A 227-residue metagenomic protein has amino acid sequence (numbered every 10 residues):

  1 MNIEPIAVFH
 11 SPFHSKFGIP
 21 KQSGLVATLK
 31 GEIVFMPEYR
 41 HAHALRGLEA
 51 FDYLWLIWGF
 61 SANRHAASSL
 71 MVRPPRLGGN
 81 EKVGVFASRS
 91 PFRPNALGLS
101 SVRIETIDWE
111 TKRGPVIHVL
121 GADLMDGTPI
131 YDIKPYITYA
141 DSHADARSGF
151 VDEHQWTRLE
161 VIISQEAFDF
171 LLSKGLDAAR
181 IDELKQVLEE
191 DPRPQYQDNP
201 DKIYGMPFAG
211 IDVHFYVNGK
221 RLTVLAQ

Functional and structural regions predicted by a protein language model:
M1-A42, L48-A50, T138-V187, Y196 (+1 more regions): Arg/Lys-rich, positively charged N-terminal/basic patches that mediate binding to nucleic acids
M1-I6, F92-V102, A209: Short coil-to-beta-strand transition motifs
V8, S100-E105, H118, P129: Residues located in well-ordered beta-strands
H14, T106-G114: Short, conserved beta-turn/loop elements at beta-strand boundaries and strand-helix junctions
R46-G98, Y196-P200: Active-site-adjacent substructure of cysteine-protease-like catalytic cores
I117-V151: Flexible glycine-rich active-site/ligand-binding loops centered on an Asp-His dyad
N199-G219: Basic/aromatic recognition patch in beta-strand/loop cores that engages polyanionic ligands
N218-Q227: Enriched for short, Lys/Arg-rich terminal
